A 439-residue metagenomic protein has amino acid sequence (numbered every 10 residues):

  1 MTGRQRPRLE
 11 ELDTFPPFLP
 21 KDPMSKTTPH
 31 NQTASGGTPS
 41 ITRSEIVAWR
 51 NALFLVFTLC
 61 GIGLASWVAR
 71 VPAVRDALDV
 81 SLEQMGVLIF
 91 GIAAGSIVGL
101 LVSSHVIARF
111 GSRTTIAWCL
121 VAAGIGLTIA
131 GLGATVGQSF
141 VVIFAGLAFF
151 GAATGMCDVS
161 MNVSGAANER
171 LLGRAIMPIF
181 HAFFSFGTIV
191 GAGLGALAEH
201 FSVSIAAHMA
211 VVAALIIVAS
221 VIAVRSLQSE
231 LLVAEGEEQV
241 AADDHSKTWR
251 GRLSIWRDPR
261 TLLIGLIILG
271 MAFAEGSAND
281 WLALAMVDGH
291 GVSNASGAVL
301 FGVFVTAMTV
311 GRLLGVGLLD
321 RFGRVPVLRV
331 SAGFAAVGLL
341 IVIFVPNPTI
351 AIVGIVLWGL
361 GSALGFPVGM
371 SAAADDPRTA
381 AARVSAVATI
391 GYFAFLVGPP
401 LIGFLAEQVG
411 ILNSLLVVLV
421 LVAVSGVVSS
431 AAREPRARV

Functional and structural regions predicted by a protein language model:
Q32-E45, V233-L263: Juxtamembrane intracellular "pre-TM" segments in multi-pass secondary transporters
T58, Q138-M156, I352-A363: Hydrophobic core of transmembrane alpha-helices in multi-pass small-molecule transporters, especially MFS/SLC-type
A69-E83, D280-S296: Short amphipathic helix-loop junctions that connect adjacent transmembrane helices in Major Facilitator Superfamily/SLC
G99-S112, G311-G323, A406: Helix-to-loop junctions at the C-terminal end of transmembrane segments in multipass secondary transporters
V121-G137, F334-P346: C-terminal ends and interior cores of transmembrane alpha-helices in multi-pass membrane transporters/permeases
M156-E169, L364-D376: Intracellular juxtamembrane helix-capping segments at the cytosolic ends of symmetry-related transmembrane helices
A206-R225, L415-S430: Symmetry-related core transmembrane helices of the 12-TM Major Facilitator Superfamily/SLC fold
